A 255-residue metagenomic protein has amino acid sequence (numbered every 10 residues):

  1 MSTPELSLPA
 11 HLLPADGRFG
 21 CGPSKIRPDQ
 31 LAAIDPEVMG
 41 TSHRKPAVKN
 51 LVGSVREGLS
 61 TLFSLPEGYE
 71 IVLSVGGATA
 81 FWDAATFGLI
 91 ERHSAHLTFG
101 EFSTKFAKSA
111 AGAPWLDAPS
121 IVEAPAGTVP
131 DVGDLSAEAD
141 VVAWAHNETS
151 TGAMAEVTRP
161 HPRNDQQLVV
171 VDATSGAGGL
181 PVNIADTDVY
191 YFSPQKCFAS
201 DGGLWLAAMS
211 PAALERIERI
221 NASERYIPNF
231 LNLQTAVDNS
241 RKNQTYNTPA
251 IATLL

Functional and structural regions predicted by a protein language model:
M1-H43: N-terminal "arm"/small-domain region of PLP-dependent enzymes with the aminotransferase-like
K25, C197-L255: Active-site C-terminal subdomain of aminotransferase-like
I34-A84, E101, K105-S109: Conserved N-terminal alpha-helix of the aminotransferase class I/II PLP-enzyme fold
L89-T104: Conserved PLP-anchoring active-site segment centered on the Schiff-base-forming lysine
A95, D140-A145, V170, Y191 (+1 more regions): Structural motif
A124-G178: Active-site phosphate-binding strand-loop segment of PLP-dependent enzymes
I184-Q195, W205: Conserved active-site segment immediately N-terminal to the catalytic lysine that forms the internal aldimine
